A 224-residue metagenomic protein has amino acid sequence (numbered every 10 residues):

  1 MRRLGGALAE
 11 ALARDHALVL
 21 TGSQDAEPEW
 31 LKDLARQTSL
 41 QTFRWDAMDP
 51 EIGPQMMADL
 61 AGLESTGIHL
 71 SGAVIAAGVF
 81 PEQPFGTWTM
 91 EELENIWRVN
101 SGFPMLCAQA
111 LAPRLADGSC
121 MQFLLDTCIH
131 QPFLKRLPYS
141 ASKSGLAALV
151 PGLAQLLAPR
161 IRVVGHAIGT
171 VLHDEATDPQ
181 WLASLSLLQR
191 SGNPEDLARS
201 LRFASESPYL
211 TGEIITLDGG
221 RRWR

Functional and structural regions predicted by a protein language model:
M1-V19: Canonical Rossmann dinucleotide-binding motif of NAD(H)/NADP(H)-dependent dehydrogenases/reductases, specifically
A11, A61-S65, M90, V99-S119 (+3 more regions): Amphipathic alpha-helical dimer-interface segment in Rossmann-like NAD(P)H-dependent oxidoreductases
A35-E51: Rossmann-fold cofactor-recognition segment
D49-P50, P54-M57, I68, G72 (+3 more regions): Conserved mid-core segment of classical short-chain dehydrogenase/reductases
S71, V79, G86-L106, Q122 (+2 more regions): Catalytic Tyr-X3-Lys loop
P84, G118-G145, V150-A158, A183: Catalytic loop of short-chain dehydrogenase/reductase
A147, L156-V171, L210-L217: Conserved Rossmann-fold SDR core element
R190, P194-L217, R222-W223: C-terminal substrate-recognition "lid" of short-chain dehydrogenase/reductases
